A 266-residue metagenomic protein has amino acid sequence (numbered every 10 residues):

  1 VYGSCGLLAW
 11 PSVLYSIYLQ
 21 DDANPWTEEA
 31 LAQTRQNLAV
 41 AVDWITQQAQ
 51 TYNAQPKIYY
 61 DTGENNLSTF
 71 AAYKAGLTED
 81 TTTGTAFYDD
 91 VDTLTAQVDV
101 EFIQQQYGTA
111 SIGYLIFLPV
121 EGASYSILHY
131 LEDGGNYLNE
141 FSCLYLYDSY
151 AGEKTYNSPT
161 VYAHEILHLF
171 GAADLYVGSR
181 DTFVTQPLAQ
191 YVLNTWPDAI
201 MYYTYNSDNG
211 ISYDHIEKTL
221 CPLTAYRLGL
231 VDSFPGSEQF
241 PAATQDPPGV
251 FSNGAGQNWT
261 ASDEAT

Functional and structural regions predicted by a protein language model:
V1-T109, G122, S149-Y150: Propeptide-to-catalytic entry region of secreted or membrane-anchored zinc metalloproteases
Y2, T155, L175-P241: Replace "(M1/M4/M9/M12/WLM)" with "(e.g., M1/M4/M8/M9/M12/M26/WLM)" and add "not limited to" to clarify scope
W10-Y15, G108-L115, N139-C143, A173 (+1 more regions): Loop/turn elements at helix/coil->beta-strand transitions in domains of secreted/extracellular proteins
I17-D22, L115-G122, Y147-S149, A172 (+1 more regions): Active-site-proximal beta-strand/loop segments in catalytic clefts of secreted hydrolases
E121-F141, P187-A189: Catalytic zinc-binding patch centered on the HExxH motif and its immediate surroundings that defines zinc-dependent
S142-A163: Short pre-active-site segment immediately N-terminal to the catalytic Zn-binding motif
P159-L175: Active-site recognition of the HExxH zinc-binding catalytic motif
Q239-T266: Extracellular glycan-recognition surfaces and repeat-rich motifs
